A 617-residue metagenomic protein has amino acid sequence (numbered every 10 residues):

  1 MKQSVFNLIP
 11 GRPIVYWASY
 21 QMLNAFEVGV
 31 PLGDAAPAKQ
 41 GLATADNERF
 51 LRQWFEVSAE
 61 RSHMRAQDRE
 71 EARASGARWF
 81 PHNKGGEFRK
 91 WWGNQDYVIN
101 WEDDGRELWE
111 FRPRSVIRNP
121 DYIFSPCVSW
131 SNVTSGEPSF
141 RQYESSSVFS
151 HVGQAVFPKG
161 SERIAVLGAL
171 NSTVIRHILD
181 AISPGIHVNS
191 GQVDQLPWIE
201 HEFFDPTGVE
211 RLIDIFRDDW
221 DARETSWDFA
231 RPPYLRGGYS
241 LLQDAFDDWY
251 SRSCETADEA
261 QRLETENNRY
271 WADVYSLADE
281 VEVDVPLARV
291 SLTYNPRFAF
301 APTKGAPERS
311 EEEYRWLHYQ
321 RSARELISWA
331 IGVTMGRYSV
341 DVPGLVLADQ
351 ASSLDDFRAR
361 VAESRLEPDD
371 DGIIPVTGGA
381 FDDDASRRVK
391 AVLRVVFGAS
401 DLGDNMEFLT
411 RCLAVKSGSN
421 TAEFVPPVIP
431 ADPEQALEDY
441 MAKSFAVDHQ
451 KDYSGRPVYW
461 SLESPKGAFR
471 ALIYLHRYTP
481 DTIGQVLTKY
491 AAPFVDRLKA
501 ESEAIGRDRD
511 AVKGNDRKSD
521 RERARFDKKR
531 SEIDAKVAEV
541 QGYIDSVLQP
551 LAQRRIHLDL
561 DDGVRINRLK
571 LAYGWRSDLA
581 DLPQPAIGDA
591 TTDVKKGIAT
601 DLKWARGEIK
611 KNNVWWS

Functional and structural regions predicted by a protein language model:
M1-Q3, S19, G41, S172 (+6 more regions): Helix N-terminus capping/helix-initiation residues
M1-R112, V116-C127, P206-G336, V340-I374: Polynucleotide-recognition surfaces of large bacterial nucleic-acid defense/processing enzymes
S131-Q195, R211-I215: Basic, amphipathic alpha-helical recognition segments used for DNA target recognition
G160, P197-F204: A generic structural motif
V174, P197-E200, F216, Y338 (+1 more regions): Structural motif corresponding to the C-terminal cap of alpha-helices
S183-H187, E200, D258: Alpha-helix capping and helix-loop boundary segments enriched in small/acidic/polar residues
F203-G208, V425: Long, contiguous amphipathic alpha-helices that act as assembly "spine/axial" helices in icosahedral shell and virion
S226, P233, E259-R262, E266-A272 (+2 more regions): Terminal accessory regions of large proteins
